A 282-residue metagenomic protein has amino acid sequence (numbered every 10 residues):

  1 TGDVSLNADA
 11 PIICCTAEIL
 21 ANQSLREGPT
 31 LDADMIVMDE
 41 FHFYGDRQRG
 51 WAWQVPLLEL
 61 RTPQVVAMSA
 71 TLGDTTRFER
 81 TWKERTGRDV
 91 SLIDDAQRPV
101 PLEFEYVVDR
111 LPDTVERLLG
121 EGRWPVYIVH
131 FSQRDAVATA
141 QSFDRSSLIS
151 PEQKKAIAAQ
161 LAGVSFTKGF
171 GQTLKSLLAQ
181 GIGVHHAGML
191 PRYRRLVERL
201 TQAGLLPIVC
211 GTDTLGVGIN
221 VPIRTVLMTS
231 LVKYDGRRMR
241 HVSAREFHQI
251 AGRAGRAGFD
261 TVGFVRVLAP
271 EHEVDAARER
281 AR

Functional and structural regions predicted by a protein language model:
T1, Q133-I208, G236-R245: Conserved C-terminal RecA-like helicase domain
L6, V55-V66, T71-S147, S176-A187 (+1 more regions): Conserved interdomain linker/interface between the two RecA-like ATPase lobes of SF2 helicase motors
A8-L25, L178-P222: Conserved two-lobed SF2 helicase motor
I13, A17-A67: SF2 helicase catalytic motif II
I13-T16, V37, Q64-A70, I128-V129 (+3 more regions): Structural recognition of the conserved hydrophobic beta-strand(s) that form the central parallel beta-sheet of P-loop
I19-A21, F41-G45, G183, G216 (+2 more regions): Catalytic acidic motif of RecA-like/P-loop NTPases
F43-E59, V65-R88, V232-R240, H248-Q249 (+2 more regions): Signature of the SF2 helicase/ATPase Hel1-core->accessory helical subdomain module
P63-Q64, V221, T225-A281: Conserved segment of the helicase C-terminal RecA-like domain
